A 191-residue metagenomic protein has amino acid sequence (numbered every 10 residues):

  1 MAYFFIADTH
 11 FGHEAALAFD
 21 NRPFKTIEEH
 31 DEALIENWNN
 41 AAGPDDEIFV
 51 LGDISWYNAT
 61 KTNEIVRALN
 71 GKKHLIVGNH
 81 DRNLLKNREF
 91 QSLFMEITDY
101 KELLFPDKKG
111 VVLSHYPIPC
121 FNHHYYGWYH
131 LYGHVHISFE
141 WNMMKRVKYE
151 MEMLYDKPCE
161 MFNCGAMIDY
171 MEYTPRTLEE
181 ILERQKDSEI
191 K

Functional and structural regions predicted by a protein language model:
A2-F105: Core catalytic region of metal-dependent phosphoesterases/phosphodiesterases, especially metallo-beta-lactamase-like
Q91-I190: Conserved beta-sheet core of the metallophosphoesterase superfamily
